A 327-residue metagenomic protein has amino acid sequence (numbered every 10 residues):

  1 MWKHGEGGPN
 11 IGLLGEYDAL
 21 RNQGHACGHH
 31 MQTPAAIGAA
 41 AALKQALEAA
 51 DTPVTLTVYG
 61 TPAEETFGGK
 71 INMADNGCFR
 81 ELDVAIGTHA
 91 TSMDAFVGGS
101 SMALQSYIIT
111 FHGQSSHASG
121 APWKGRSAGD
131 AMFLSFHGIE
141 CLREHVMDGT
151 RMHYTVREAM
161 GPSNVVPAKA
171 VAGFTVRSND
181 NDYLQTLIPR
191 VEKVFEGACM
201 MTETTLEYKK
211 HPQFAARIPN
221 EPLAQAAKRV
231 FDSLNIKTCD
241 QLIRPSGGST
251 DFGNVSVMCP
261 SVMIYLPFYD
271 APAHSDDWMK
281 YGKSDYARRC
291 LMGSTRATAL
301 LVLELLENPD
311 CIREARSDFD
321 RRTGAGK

Functional and structural regions predicted by a protein language model:
M1, D18-A26, H30-M31, I37 (+5 more regions): Histidine/acidic-residue-rich, glycine-tolerant segments that coordinate divalent metal ions
M1-G7: Short beta-strand-to-loop junctions in surface cap/lid or active-site-entrance loops
G7, L43-K44: Helix-rich "cap/lid" substructures immediately adjacent to catalytic or cofactor-binding pockets
G7, N76-G77, A103-L104, Q225-A226 (+1 more regions): Short, hinge-like loop/turn segments at secondary-structure boundaries
N10, A85, S261-M263: Conserved beta-strand scaffold positions in the cores of enzyme catalytic domains, especially in NTP/NDP-utilizing
N10-G12, T55: Residues that mark the start of a beta-strand
G12-L14, Y107, H112, M263-F268: Non-cysteine beta-strand/loop elements that form the S-adenosyl-L-methionine
G129-K327: Metal-dependent amide/peptide-bond hydrolase catalytic core, centered on the "pita-bread" metallohydrolase fold
